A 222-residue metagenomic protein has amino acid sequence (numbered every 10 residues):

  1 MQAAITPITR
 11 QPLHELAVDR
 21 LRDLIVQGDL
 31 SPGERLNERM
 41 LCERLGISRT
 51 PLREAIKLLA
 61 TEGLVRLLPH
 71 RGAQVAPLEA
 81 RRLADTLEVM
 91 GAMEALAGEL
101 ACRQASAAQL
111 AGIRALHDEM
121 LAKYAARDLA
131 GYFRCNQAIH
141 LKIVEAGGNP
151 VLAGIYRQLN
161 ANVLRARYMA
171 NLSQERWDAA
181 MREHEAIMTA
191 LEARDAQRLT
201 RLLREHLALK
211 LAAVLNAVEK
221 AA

Functional and structural regions predicted by a protein language model:
M1-R103, L211-A222: Short linear motifs at protein or domain termini
P12, L110-A111, W177-D178: Short helix-capping and inter-helix turn/linker motifs at the boundaries of alpha-helical repeat units
R53-E54, Q104-A107, G131-F133, L152-I155 (+2 more regions): Juxtamembrane/interface motifs at transmembrane-helix termini
A60-R66, L159-A161, R176-D178: Mobile beta-alpha loop/short-helix "lid" or hinge segments that flank ligand
L78-A84, G98-S106, K123-R127, G147-G148 (+1 more regions): A ubiquitous short alpha-helical element
A107-Y168, R182-M188, R198-L209: Conserved amphipathic alpha-helical segments that form helical-bundle/coiled-coil interaction surfaces
V163-R167, N171-Q174, L211-V218: Short amphipathic alpha-helical interaction/hinge segments
L191-R194: Conserved short acidic donor-positioning loop in nucleotide-sugar-dependent glycosyltransferases
